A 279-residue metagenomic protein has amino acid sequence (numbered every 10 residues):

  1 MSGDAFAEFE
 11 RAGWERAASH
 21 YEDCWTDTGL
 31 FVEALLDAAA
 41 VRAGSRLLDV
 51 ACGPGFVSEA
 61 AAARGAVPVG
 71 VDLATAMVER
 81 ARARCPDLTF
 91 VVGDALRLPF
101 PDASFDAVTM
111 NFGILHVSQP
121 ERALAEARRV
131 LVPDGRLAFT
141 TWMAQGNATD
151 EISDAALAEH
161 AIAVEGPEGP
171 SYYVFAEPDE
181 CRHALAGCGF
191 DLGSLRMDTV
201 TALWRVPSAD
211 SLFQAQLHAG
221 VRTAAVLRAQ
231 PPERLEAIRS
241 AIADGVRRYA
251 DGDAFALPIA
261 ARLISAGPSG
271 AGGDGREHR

Functional and structural regions predicted by a protein language model:
M1-S45, F56-A60, M77-R80, R84 (+1 more regions): Conserved class I S-adenosyl-L-methionine
G3, E10, D27-G29, P54-F56 (+1 more regions): Conserved Class I S-adenosyl-L-methionine
R46-L98, A107, R122: Class I SAM-dependent methyltransferase SAM/SAH-binding core
D106-P120, M143: A short SAM/SAH-binding and catalytic strip from SAM-dependent methyltransferases
E121-R122, R128, P133-S208, T223 (+1 more regions): Conserved catalytic/acceptor-binding region of the Class I
